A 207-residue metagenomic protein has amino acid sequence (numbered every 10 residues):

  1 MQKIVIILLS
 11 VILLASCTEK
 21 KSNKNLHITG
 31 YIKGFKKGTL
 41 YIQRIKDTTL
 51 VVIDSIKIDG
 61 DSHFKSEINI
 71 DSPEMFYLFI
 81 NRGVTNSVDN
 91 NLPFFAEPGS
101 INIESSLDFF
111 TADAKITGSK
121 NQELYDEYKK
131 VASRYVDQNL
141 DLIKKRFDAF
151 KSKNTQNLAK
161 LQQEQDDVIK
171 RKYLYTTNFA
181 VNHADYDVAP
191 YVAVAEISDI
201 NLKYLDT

Functional and structural regions predicted by a protein language model:
M1, T39-K46, A132-N139: Short N-terminal helix-initiation segments at or just after the protein's N-terminus
M1-Q2, T18: N-terminal hydrophobic targeting signals that begin at the initiator methionine
Q2-L8: Sec-dependent signal peptide recognition, specifically the positively charged N-region followed immediately by
I7, V51-I53, A195: Short, flexible active-site loop motifs that bind/organize anionic cofactors or intermediates
L13-S16: C-terminal motif of bacterial Sec signal peptides marking the signal peptidase cleavage site
T18-S105: Start-of-domain marker
I70-M75, I80-T207: Preference for long, solvent-exposed alpha-helical segments and helix-linker "stalks"
